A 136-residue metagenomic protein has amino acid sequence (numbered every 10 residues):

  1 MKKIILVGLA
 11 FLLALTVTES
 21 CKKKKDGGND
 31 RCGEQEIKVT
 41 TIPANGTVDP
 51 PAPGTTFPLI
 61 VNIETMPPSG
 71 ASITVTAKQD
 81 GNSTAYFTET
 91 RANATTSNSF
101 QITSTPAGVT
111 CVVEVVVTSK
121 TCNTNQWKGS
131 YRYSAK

Functional and structural regions predicted by a protein language model:
I4-L6, L13-I42: Bacterial Sec-dependent N-terminal signal peptides
L9-F11, P106: N-terminal regions of proteins, emphasizing targeting and processing segments when present
D30-K136: First exposed extracellular module after export/assembly in secreted or surface-exposed proteins
